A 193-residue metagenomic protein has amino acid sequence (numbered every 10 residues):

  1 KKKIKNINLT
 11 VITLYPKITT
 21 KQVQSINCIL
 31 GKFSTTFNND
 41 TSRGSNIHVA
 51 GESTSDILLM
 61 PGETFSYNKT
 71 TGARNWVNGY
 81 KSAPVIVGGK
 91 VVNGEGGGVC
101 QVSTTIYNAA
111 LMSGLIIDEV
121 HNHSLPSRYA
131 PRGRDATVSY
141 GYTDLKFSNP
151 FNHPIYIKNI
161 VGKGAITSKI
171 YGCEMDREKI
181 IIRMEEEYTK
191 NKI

Functional and structural regions predicted by a protein language model:
K1-I193: Well-ordered beta-sheet/strand-loop patches within structured domains
